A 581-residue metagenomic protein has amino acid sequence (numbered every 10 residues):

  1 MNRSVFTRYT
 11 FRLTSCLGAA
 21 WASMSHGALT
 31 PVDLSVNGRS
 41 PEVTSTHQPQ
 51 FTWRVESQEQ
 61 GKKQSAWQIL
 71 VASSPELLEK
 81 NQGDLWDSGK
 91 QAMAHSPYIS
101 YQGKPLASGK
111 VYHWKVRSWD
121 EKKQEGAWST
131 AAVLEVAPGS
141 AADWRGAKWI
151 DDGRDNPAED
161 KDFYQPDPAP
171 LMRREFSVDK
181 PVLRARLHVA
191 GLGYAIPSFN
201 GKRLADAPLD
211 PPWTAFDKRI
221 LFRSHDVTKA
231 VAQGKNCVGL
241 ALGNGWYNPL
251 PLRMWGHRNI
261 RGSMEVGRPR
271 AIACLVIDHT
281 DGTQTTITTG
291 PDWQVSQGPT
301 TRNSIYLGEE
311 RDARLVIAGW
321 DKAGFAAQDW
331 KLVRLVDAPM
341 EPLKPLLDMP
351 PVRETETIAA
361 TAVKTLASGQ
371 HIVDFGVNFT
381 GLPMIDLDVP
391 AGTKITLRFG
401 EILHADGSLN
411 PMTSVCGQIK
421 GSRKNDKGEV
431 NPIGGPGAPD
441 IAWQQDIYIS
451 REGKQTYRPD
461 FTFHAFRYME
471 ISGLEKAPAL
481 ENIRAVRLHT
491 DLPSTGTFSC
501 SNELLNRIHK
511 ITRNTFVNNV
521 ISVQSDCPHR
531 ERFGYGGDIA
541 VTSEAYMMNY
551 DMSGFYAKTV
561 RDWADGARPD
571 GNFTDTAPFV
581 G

Functional and structural regions predicted by a protein language model:
N2-T14: Bacterial N-terminal signal peptides that target proteins for export
F11-T14, L504, G534: Residues at the start of alpha-helices and the adjacent loop-to-helix junctions
R12-A22: Bacterial N-terminal signal peptides
C16, R458, E531, A545: Generic anion/oxyanion-binding catalytic loop in active/binding sites
S25-G27: Boundary at the C-terminal end of the N-terminal hydrophobic targeting segment
L29-V111, K115-R530, G537-D538, G554-T559 (+2 more regions): Extracellular/oxidizing-compartment recognition motifs
L474, V541-M552: Well-ordered alpha-helical scaffold segments within catalytic/enzyme domains
E544-M547, R561, D565: Generic alpha-helical structural context detector
